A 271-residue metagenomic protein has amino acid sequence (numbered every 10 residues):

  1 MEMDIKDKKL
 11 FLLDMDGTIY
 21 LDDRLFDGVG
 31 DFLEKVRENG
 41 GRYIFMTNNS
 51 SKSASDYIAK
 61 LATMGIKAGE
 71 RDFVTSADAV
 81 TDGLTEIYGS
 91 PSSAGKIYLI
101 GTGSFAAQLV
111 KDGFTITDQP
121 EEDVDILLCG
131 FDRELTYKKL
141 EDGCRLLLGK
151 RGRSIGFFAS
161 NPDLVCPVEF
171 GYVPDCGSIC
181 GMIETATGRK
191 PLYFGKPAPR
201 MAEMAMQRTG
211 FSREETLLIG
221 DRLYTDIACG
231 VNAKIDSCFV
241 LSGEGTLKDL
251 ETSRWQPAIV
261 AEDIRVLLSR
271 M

Functional and structural regions predicted by a protein language model:
E2-L13, Y20-E38, K52-V74, T81-M271: Asp-based, Mg2+/Mn2+-dependent phosphohydrolase catalytic module
N49: Conserved phosphate/oxyanion-binding catalytic-loop motifs
